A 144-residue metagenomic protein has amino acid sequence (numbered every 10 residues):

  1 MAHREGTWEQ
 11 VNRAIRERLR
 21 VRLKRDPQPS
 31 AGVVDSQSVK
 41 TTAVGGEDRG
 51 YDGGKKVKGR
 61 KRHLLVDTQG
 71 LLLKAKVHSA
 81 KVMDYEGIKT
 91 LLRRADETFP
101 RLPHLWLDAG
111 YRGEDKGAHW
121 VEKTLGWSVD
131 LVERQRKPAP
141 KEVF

Functional and structural regions predicted by a protein language model:
M1-F144: Short alpha-helical elements
